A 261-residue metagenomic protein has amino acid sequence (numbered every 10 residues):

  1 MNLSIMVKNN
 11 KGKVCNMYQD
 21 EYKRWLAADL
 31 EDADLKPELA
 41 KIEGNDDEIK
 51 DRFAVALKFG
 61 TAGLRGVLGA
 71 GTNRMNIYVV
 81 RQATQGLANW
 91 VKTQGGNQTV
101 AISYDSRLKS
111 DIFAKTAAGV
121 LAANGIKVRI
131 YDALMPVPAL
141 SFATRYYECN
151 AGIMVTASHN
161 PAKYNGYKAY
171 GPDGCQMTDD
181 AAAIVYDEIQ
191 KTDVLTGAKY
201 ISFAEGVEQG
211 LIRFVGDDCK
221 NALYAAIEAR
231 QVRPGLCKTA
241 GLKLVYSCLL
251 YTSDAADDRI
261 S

Functional and structural regions predicted by a protein language model:
L3-N16: Short, Lys/Arg-enriched N-terminal segments with co-localized hydrophobic residues within the first ~10-30 amino acids
Y22-A117, I212-L244: An N-terminal, well-structured beta->alpha segment
K23-A28, G95-P172: Ferredoxin-reductase
E48-F53, L57, N165-S253: Gly/Ser/Thr-enriched, mixed-charge loops and adjacent short helices that form phosphate/oxyanion-binding elements
L64-G66, G71-N73, R107, M135 (+4 more regions): Short, glycine-/Ser/Thr-/acidic-enriched flexible segments
Q85, K115, G119, P138 (+4 more regions): Residues on a specific face of well-ordered alpha-helices
G86-W90, V120, N124, A143 (+4 more regions): Generic, well-ordered alpha-helical scaffold segments in large soluble proteins
Y251-S261: Single conserved hydrophobic/aromatic residue that forms the stacking wall/gate of nucleotide- or nucleobase-binding
